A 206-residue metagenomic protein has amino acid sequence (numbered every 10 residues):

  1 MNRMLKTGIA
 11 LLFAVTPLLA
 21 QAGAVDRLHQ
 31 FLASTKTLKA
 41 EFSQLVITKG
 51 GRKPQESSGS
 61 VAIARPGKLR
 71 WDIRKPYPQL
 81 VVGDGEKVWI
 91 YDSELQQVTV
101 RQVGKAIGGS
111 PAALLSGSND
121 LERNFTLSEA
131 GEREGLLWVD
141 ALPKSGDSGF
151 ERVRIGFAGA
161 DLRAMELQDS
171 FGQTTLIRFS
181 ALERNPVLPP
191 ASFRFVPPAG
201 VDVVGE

Functional and structural regions predicted by a protein language model:
M1-K6: Positively charged n-region of N-terminal signal peptides that target proteins for export
G8-P17: Bacterial N-terminal signal peptides
T16-P54, P197-E206: N-terminal leader/targeting segments and the immediate start of mature chains
T35-T37, E56-S58, A64-P66, P76 (+6 more regions): Extracytoplasmic
S43-I47, D72-R74, Y91-S93, L142-K144 (+1 more regions): A generic structural motif
S60-G109, T175-L176: An acidic-aromatic
T99, R123-E206: Gly/Pro-enriched, hydrophobic low-complexity segments that function as extracytoplasmic propeptides/linkers
A112-G117, L121-S128: Anionic-ligand binding region
